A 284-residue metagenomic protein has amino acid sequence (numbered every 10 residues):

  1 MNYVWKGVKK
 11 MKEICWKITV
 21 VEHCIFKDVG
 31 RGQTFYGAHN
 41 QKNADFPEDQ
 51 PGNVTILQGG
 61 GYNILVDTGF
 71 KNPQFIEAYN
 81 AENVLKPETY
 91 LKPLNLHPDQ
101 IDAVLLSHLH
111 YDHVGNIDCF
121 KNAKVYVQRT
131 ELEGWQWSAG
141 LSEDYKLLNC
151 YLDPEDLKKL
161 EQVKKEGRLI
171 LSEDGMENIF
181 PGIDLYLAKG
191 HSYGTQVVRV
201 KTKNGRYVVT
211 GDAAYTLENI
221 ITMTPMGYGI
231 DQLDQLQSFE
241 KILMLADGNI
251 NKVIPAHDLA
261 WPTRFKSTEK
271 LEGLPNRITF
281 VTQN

Functional and structural regions predicted by a protein language model:
N2-L65, F70-N72, K241, G248 (+1 more regions): Zn-dependent metallo-beta-lactamase
I18, L57, D67, I101 (+7 more regions): Divalent metal-coordination and catalytic microenvironments
I18-V20, V54-Q58, E173-K203: Core dinuclear metal-dependent hydrolase active-site scaffold
C24, T68-K71, L109, E131 (+3 more regions): Active-site metal-binding loops of divalent metal-dependent hydrolases
Q74, S142-E143, K159-Q162, M176-E177 (+2 more regions): Metallo-beta-lactamase
A81-V127: Active-site metal-binding motif and surrounding structural segment of the metallo-beta-lactamase
V84, E88, K124-V127, G190 (+1 more regions): Short, electropositive alpha-helical surface patch
L85-L96, Q100, T130-L187, D234-I250 (+1 more regions): Metallo-beta-lactamase
